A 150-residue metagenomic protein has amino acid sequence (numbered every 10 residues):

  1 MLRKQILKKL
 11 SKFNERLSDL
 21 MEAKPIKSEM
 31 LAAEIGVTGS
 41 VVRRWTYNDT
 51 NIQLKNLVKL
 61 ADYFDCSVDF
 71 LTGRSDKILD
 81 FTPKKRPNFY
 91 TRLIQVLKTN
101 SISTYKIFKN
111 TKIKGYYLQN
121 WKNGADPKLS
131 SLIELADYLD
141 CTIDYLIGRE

Functional and structural regions predicted by a protein language model:
M1-I26, K77-S101: A short, Lys/Arg-rich alpha-helix, primarily the initiator
L17, I52-L54, V58, L93 (+2 more regions): Short, structured motif recognition centered on aromatic/hydrophobic residues
M21, T46, N56, F64 (+3 more regions): DNA major-groove recognition helix of helix-turn-helix
M30-A32, K106-F108: Short alpha-helical "recognition helix" segments of helix-turn-helix
G36-I52, K112-K128: Recognition helix of helix-turn-helix/homeodomain-like DNA-binding domains that insert into the DNA major groove
S40, D69, Y105, Y116 (+1 more regions): Key DNA-contact positions within bacterial/archaeal DNA-binding proteins
K55-F70, S130-Y145: DNA major-groove recognition helix of helix-turn-helix/homeodomain DNA-binding modules
